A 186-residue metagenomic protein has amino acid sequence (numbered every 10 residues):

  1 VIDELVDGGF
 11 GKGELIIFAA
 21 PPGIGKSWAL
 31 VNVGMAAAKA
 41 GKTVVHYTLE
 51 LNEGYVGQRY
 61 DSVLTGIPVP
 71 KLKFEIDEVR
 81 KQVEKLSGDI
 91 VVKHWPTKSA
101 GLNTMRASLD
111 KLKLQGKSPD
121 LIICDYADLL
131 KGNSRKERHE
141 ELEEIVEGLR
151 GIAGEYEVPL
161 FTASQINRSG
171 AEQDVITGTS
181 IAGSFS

Functional and structural regions predicted by a protein language model:
V1-G9: Pre-Walker A adenine-sensing motif
D3, A36-S118, G132: Cytosolic-facing regulatory segments adjacent to core modules
G11-I16: Pre-Walker A (Motif I) flank of P-loop NTPase domains
A19-A20: The Walker A (P-loop) glycine that initiates the GxxxxGKT/S ATP-binding motif of P-loop NTPases
G23: Walker A (P-loop) phosphate-binding loop of P-loop NTPases
K26-S27: Conserved lysine of the Walker
F74-E78, E140-S186: Phosphate-binding/switch region of NTP-binding enzymes
Y126: Walker B catalytic acidic pair
